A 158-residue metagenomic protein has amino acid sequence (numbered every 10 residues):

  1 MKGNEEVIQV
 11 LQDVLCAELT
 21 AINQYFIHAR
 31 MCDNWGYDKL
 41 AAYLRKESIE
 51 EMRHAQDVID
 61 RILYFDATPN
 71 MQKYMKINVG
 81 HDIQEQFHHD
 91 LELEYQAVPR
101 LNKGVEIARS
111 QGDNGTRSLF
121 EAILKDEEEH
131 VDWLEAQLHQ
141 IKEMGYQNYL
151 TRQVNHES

Functional and structural regions predicted by a protein language model:
M1-S158: Iron-associated oxidoreductase/ferritin-like identity signal
